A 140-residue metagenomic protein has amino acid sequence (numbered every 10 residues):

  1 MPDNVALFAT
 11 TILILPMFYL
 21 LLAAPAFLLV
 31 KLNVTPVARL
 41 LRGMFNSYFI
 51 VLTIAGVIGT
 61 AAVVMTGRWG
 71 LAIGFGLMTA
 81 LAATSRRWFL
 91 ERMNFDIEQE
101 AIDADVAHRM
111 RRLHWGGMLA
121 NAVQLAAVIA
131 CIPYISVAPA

Functional and structural regions predicted by a protein language model:
M1-A140: Polytopic transmembrane helical bundles with strong interfacial aromatic enrichment
